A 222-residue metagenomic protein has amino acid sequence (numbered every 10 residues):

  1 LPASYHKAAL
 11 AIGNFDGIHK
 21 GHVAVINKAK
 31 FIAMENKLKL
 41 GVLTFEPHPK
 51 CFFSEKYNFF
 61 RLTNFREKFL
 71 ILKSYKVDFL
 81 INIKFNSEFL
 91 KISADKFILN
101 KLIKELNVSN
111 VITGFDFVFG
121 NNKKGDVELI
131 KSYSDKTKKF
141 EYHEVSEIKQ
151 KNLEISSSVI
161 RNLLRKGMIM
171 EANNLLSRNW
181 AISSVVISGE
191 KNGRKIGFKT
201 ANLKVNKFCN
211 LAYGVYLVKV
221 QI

Functional and structural regions predicted by a protein language model:
L1-I222: Nucleotidyltransferase catalytic core that binds NTPs
